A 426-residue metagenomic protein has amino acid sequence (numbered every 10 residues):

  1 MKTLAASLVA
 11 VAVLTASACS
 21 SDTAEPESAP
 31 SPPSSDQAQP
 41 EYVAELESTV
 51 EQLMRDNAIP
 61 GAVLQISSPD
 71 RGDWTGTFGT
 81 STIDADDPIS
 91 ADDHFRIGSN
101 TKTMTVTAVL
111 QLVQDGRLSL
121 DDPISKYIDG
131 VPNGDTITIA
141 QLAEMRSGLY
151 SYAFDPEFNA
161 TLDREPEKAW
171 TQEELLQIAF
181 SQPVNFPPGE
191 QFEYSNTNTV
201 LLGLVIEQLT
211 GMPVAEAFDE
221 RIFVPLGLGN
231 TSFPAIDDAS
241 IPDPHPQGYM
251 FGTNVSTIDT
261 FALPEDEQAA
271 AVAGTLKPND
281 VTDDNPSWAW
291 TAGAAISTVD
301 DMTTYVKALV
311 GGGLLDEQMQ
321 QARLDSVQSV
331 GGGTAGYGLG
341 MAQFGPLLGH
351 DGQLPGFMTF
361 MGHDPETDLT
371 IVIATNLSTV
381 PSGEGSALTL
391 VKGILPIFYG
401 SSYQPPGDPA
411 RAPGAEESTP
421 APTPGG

Functional and structural regions predicted by a protein language model:
M1-T23, P30: Secretory targeting and sorting signals
C19-T77, T210, E216-D219, L263-G426: Catalytic loop of the DD-peptidase/beta-lactamase superfamily, centered on the K-T-G motif and neighboring
P40, R55-G61, D84-L142, F186-T197 (+2 more regions): Short active-site loop at a secondary-structure junction that contains or immediately precedes the catalytic residue(s)
E45, Q52, T107, Q111 (+9 more regions): Residue-level signal for well-ordered alpha-helical scaffold segments within enzymatic catalytic domains
S68, T80, S99-T101, N198 (+1 more regions): A mature extracytoplasmic/lumenal domain signature
P69, S81-I83, S147-G148: Solvent-exposed coil/turn segments that connect beta secondary-structure elements in extracytoplasmic/periplasmic
T136-L347, D351-Q353: Short, surface-exposed loop or secondary-structure junction motifs that flank catalytic or metal-binding residues
